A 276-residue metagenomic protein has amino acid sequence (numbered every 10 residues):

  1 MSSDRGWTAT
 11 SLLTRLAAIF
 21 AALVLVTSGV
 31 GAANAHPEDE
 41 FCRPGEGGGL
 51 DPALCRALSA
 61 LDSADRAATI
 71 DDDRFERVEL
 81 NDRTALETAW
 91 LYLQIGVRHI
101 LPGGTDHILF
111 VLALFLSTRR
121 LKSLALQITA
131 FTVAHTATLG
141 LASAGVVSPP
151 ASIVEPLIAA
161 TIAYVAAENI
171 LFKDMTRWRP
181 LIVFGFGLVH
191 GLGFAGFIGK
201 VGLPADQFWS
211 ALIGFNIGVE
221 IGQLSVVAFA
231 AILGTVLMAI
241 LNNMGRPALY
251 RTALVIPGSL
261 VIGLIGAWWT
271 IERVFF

Functional and structural regions predicted by a protein language model:
S2-T105, I271, F276: Histidine-/acidic- and/or cysteine-rich, low-complexity loops and terminal segments associated with membrane
H99-D106, F110-F275: Hydrophobic alpha-helical transmembrane segments in multi-pass membrane proteins
